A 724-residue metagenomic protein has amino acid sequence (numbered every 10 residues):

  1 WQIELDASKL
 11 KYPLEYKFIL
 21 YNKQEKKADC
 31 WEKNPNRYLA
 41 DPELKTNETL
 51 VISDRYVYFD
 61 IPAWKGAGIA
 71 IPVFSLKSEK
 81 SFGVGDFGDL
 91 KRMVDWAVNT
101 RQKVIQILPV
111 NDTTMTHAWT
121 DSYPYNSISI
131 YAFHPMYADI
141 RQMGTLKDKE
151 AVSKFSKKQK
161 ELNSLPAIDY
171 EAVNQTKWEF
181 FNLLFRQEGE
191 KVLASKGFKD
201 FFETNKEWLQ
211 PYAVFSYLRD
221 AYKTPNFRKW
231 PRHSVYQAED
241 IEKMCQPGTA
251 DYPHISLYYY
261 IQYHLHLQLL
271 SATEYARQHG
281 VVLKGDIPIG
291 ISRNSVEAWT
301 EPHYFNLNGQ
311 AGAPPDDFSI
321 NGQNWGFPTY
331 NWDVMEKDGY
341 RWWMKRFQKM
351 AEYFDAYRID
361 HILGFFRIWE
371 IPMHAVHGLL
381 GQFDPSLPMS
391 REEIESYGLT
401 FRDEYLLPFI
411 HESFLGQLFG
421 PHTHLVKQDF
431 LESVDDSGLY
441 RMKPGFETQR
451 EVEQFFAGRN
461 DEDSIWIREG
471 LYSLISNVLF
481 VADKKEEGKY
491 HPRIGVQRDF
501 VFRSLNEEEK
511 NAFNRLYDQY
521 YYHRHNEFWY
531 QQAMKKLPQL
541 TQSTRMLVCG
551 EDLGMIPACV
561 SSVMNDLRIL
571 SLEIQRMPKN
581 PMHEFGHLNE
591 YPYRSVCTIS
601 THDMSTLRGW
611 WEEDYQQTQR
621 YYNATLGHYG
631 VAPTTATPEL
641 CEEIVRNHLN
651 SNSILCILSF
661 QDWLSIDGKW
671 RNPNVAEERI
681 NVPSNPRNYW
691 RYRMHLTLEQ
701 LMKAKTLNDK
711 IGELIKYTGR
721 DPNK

Functional and structural regions predicted by a protein language model:
E4-K9, C30-K724: Catalytic cores of glycan-processing enzymes that make or break glycosidic bonds
K11-E15: Extracellular Ig-like/FN3 beta-sandwich strand-entry sites
K17-I19, Q106: Short, conserved beta-strand segments within well-ordered enzyme catalytic domains that often line or immediately flank
L20-K33: Short acidic/polar inter-strand loop motif in beta-rich domains
